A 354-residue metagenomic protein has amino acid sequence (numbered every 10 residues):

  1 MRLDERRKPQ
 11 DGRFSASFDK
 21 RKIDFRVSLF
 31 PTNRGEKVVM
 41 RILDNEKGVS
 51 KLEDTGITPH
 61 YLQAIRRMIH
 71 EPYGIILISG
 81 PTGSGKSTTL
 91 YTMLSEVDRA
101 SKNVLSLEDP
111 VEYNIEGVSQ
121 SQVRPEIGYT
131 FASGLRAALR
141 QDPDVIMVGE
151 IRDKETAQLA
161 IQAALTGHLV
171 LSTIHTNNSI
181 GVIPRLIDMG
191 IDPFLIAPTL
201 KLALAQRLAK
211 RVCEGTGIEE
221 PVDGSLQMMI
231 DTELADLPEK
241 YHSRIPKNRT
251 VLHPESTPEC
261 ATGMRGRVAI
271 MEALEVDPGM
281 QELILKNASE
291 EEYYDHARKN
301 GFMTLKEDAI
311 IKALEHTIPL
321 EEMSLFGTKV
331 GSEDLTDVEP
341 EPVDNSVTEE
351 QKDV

Functional and structural regions predicted by a protein language model:
M1-V354: Short, flexible helix-loop junctions that flank or precede catalytic/ligand sites
